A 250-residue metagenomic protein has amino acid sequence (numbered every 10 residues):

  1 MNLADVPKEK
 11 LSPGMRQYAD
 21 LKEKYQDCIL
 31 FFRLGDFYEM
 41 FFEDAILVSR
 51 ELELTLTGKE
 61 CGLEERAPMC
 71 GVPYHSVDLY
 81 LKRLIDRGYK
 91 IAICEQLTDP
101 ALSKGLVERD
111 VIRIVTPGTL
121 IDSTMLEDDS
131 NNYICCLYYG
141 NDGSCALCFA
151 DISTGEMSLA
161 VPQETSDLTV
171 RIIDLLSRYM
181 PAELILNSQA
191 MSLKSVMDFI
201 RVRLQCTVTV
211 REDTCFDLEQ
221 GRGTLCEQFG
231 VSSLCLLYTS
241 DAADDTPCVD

Functional and structural regions predicted by a protein language model:
M1-S240: Basic, polar low-complexity surface loops/patches
Y238-D250: Single conserved hydrophobic/aromatic residue that forms the stacking wall/gate of nucleotide- or nucleobase-binding
